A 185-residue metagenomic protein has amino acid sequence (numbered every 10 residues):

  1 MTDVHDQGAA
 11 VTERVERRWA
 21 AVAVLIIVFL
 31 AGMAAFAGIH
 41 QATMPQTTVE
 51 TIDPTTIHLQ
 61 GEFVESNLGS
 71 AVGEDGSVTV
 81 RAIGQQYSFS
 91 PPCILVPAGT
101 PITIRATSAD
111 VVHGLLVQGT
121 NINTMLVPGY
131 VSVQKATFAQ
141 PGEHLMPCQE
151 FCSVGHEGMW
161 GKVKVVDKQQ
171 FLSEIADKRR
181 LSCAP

Functional and structural regions predicted by a protein language model:
M1-G84, S88, F171-I175, R179-P185: Extracytoplasmic entry segments of secretory-pathway proteins
G8-V11, V117-Q140, L172-C183: Extracytoplasmic beta-sandwich strand-turn segments characteristic of Greek-key/jelly-roll folds
E65-V117: Extracytoplasmic/periplasmic/luminal assembly and interaction segments in envelope/secretory/respiratory proteins
C93, G114, N123, V133-K135 (+1 more regions): Well-ordered beta-strand positions in beta-sheet-rich domains
G99-T100, A136-H144: Short tyrosine-centred short linear motifs in exposed loops/low-complexity segments
S108-V112, A139, C152: Short, charged beta-turn/beta-strand-edge "cap" motif at the junction between a beta-strand and an adjacent loop
L145-Q149: Short, surface-exposed ligand- or partner-binding patches at beta-edge/loop junctions that are enriched in aromatics
E150-P185: Extracytoplasmic/periplasmic C-terminal soluble domains
